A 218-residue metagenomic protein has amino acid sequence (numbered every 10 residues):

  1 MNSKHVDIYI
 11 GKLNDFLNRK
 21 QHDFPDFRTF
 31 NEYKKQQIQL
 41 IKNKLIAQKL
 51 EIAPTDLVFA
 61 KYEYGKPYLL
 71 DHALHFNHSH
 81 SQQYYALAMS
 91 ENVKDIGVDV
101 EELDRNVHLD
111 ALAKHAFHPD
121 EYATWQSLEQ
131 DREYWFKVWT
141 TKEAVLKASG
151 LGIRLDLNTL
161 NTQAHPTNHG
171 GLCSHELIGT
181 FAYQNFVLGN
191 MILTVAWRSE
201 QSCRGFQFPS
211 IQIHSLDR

Functional and structural regions predicted by a protein language model:
M1-R218: Core catalytic alpha/beta fold that binds nucleotide/phospho-ligands
